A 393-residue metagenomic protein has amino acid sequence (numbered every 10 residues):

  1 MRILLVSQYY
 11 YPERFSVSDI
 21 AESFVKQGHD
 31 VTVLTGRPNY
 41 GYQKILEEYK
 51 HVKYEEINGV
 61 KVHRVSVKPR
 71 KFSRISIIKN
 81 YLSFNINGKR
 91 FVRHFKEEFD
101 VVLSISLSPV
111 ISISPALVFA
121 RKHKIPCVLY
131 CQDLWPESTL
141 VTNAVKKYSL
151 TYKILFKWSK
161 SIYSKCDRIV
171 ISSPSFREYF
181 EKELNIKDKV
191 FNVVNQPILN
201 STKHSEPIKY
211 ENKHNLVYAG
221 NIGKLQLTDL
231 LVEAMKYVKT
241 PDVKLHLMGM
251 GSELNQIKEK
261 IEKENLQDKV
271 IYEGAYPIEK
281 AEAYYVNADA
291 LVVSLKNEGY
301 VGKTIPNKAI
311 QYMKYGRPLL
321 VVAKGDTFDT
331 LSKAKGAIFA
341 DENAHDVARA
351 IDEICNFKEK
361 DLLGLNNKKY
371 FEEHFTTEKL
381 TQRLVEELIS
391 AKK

Functional and structural regions predicted by a protein language model:
M1-N58, I389: N-terminal subdomain of nucleotide-sugar transferases
Q8, P69-S76, H123-K157: Acceptor-binding helix/loop patch of EC 2.4 sugar-transfer enzymes, predominantly nucleotide-sugar-dependent
A120, E359-H374: A short, well-ordered alpha-helix in the C-terminal region of glycosyltransferases
S149-H204: Donor nucleotide-sugar binding/catalytic pocket of nucleotide-sugar-dependent glycosyltransferases
P197, K209-M235, H246: Conserved donor-binding/catalytic core segment of Leloir-type glycosyltransferases
K213, T240, H246-M248, N255-E282: Nucleotide-activated donor-binding/catalytic signature segment of Leloir-type glycosyltransferases, i.e., the conserved
Q226, E273, E279-Y284, L291-I310 (+1 more regions): Nucleotide-sugar-dependent
K333-H345, D352-E359: Conserved acidic donor-binding segment of nucleotide-sugar-dependent glycosyltransferases
